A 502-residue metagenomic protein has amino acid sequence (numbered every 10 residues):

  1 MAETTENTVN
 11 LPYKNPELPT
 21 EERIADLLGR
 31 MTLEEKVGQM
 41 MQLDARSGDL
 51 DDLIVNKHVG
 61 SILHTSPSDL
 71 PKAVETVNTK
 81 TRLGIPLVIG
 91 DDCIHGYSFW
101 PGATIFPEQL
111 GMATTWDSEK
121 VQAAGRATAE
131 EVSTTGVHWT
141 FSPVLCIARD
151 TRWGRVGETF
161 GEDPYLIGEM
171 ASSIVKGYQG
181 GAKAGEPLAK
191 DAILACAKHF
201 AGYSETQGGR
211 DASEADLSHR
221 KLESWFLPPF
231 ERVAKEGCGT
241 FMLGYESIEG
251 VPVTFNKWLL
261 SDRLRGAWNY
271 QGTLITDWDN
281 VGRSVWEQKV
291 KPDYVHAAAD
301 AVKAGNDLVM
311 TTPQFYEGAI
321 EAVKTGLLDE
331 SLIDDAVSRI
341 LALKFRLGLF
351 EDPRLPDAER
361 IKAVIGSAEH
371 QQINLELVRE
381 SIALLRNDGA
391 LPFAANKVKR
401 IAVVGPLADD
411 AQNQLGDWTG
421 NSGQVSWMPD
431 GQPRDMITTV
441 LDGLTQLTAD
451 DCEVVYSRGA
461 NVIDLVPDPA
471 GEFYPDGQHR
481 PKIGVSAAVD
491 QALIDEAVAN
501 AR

Functional and structural regions predicted by a protein language model:
A2-R502: Glycoside hydrolase catalytic-domain context in secreted enzymes
